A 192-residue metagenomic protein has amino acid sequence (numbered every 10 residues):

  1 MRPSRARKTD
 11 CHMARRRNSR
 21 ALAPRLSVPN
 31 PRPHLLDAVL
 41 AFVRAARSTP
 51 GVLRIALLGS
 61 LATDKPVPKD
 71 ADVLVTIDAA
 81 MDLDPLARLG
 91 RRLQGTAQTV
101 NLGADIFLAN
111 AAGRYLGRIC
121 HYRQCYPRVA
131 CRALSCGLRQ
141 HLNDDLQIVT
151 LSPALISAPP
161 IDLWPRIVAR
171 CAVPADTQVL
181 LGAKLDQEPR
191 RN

Functional and structural regions predicted by a protein language model:
R2-R54, A62-P68, D78-N192: Catalytic core of pol beta-like nucleotidyltransferases
L74: Aromatic/basic-lined ligand-recognition segments that form π-stacking hydrophobic pockets flanked by Lys/Arg to engage
